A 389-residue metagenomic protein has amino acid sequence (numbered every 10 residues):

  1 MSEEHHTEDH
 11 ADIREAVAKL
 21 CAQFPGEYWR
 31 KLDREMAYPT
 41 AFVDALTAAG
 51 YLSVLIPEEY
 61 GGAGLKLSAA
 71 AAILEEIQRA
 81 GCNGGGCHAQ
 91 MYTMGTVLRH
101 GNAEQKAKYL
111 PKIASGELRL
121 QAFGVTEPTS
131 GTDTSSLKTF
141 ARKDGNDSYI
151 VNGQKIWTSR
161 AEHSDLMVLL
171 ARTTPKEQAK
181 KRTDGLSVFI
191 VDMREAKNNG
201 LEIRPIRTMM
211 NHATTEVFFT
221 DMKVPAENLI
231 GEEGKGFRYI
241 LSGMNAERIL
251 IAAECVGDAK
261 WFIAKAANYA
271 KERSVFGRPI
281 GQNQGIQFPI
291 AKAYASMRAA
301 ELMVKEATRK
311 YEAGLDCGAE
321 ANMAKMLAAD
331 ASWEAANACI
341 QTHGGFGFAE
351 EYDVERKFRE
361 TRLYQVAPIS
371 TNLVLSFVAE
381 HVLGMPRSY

Functional and structural regions predicted by a protein language model:
M1-G85, Y92, H100-Q105, S115-G116 (+4 more regions): Alpha-helical interface subdomain recognition
G50, I73-Q78, L170-R172, V191-A196 (+1 more regions): Short Ser/Thr-interspersed hydrophobic loop/turn segments at strand-loop and sheet-helix junctions that line or gate
G116-V125, L170: A short, Trp-centered hydrophobic/proline-enriched beta-strand micro-motif
T129-L137: Active-site-adjacent elements of ketosynthase-type condensing enzymes
S130-G131, I156-A161, M209-H212, A246-L250 (+1 more regions): Glycine-rich phosphate/pyrophosphate-binding beta-alpha loops
S136, E195-K223: Flexible, small-/acidic-enriched active-site or ligand-binding loops
S148, N152-G200: A short core secondary-structure module
D221-R238: Long, acidic (Asp/Glu-rich), low-complexity accessory segments flanking structured domains
